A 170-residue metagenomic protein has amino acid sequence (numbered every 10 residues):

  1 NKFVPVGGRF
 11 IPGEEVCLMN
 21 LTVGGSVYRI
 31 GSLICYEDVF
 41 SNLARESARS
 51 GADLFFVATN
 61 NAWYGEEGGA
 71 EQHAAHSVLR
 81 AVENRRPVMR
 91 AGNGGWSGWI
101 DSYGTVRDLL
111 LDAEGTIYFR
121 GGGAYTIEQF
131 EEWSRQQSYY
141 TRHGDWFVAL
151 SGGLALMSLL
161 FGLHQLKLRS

Functional and structural regions predicted by a protein language model:
N1-S170: Enzyme catalytic cores with a strong preference for nitrogen-chemistry domains
